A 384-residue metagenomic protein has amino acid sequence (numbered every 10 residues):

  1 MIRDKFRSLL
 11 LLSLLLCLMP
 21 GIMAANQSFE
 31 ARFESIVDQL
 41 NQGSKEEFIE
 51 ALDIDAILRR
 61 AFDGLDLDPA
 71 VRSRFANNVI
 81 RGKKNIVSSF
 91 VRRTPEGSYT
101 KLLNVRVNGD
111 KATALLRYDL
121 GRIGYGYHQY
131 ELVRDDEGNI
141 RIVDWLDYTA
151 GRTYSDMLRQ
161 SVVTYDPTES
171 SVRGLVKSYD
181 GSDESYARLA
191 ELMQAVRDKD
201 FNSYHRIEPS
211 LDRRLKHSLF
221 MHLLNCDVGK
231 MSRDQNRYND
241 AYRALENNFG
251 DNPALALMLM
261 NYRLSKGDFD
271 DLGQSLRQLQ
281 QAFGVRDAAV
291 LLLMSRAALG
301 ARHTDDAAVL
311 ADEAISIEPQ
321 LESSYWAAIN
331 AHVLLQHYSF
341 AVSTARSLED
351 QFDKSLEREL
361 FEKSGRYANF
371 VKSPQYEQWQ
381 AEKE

Functional and structural regions predicted by a protein language model:
N26, V71-I123, E246-D251, E384: Surface-exposed, charged secondary-structure patches
I123-G174: Short beta-strand edge/turn micro-motifs at domain boundaries
D180-S210, R214, M221-M231, M258 (+1 more regions): Alpha-helical segment of the N-proximal tetratricopeptide repeat
S210-L211, A244-L245, Q278-A282, E313-A314 (+1 more regions): Canonical positions in the second alpha-helix
L215-K216, G250-D251, G284-V285, P319 (+1 more regions): Short coil turns that delineate tetratricopeptide repeat
L223-M231, P253-D270, Q274-S316, S323 (+1 more regions): Alpha-helical adaptor scaffolds
S355-E384: Terminal, low-structured helical/coil segments at or just beyond the last alpha-helical repeat
